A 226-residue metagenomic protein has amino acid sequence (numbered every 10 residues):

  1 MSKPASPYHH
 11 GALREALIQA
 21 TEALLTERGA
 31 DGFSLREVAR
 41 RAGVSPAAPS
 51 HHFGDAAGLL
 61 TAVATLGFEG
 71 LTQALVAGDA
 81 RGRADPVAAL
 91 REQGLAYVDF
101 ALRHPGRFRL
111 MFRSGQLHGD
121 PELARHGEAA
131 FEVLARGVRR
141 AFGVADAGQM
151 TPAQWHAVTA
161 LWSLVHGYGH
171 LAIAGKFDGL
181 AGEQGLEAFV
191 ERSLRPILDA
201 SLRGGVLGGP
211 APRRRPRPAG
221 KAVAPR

Functional and structural regions predicted by a protein language model:
M1-A12, R83, G205-R226: N-terminal intrinsically disordered/low-complexity leader segments
A16, A20, L24-G58, A62: Helix-turn-helix
L17-L25, G67, L71, L75 (+1 more regions): Short hydrophobic clusters on alpha-helical segments that form packing/core surfaces in small helical domains
L25, L60-G67, M111, H126-G127: Alpha-helical DNA-contacting segments of helix-turn-helix folds
L75-V76, G119-V144, W155-A160, Q184-D199: Amphipathic alpha-helical packing segments from all-alpha helical-bundle domains
V76-R107, E128-F131, A147, T151-L161: Hydrophobic alpha-helical connector segments
L102-G119, H170-D178: Amphipathic alpha-helical segments used for helix-helix packing
R140, L161-L180, P196-L207: Amphipathic C-terminal alpha-helical segment
